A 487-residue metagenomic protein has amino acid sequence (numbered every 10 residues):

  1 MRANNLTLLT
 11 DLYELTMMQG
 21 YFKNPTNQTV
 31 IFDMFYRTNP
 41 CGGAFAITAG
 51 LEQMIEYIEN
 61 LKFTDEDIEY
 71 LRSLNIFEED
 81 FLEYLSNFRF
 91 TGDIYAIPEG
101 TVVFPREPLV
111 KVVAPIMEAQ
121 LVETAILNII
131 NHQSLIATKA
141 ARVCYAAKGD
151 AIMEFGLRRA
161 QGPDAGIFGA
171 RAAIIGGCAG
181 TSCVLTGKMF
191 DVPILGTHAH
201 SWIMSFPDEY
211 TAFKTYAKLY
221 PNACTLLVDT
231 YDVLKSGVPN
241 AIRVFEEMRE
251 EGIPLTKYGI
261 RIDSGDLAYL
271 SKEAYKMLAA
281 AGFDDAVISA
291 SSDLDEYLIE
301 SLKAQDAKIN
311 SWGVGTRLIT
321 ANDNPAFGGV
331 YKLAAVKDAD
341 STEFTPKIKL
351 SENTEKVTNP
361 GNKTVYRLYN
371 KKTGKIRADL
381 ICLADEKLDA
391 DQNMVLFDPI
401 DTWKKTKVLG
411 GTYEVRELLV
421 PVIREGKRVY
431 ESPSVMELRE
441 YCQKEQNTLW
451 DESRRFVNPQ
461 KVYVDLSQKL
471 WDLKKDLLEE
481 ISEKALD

Functional and structural regions predicted by a protein language model:
M1-N222, E250, T256, K332-D487: Ordered alpha/beta subdomains of enzyme catalytic regions
S201-C382: Glycine-rich phosphate/ribose-binding loops and adjacent secondary-structure elements that form binding surfaces
